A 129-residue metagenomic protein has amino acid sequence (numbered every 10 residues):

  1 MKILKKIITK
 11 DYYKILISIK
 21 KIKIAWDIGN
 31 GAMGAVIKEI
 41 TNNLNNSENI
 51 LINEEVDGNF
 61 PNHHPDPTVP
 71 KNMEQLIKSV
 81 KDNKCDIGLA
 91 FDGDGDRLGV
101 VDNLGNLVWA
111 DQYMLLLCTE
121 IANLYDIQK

Functional and structural regions predicted by a protein language model:
M1-I8, L16-I17, L104-K129: Proline/glycine-rich low-complexity loops and linkers
M1-N83: Gly/Ser/Thr-enriched, mixed-charge loops and adjacent short helices that form phosphate/oxyanion-binding elements
I22, D96, Q128-K129: Structural beta-strand/beta-sheet cores of well-ordered domains, especially the beta-sheet scaffolds that support
W26, L51-N53, A90-F91, V108-A110: General beta-strand structural signal in soluble alpha/beta enzymes
S47, D86, Q128: Short acidic/polar active-site loop segments enriched in Thr and Asp
V56, H64, D102-L104, Q112: Solvent-exposed, flexible loop/coil residues
V56-F60, R97, L115-C118: Short gly/pro/ser/thr-enriched loop/turn and capping motifs at secondary-structure boundaries
V80-D102, L107: Glycine-rich phosphate-binding loop
